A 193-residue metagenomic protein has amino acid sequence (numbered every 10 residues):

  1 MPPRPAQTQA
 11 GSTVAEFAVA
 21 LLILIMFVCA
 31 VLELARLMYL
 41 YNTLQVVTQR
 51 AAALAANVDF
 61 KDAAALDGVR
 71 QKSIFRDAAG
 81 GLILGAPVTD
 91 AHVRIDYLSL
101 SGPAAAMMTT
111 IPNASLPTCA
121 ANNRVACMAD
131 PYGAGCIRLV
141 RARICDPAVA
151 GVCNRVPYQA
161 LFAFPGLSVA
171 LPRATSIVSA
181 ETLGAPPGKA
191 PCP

Functional and structural regions predicted by a protein language model:
P2-A78: Alpha-helical assembly-interface signal, strongest on the long, hydrophobic N-terminal helix that forms
A56-P193: Short, conserved structural patches
